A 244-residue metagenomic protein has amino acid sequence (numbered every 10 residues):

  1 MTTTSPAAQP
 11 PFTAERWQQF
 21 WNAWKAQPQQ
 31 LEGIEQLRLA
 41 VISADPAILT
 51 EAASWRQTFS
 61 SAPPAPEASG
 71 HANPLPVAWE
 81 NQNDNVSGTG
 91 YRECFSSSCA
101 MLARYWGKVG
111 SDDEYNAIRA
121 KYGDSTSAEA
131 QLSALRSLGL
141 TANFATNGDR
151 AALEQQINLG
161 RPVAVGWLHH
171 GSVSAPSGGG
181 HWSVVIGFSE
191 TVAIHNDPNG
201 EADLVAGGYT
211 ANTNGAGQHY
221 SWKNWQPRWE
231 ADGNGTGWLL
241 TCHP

Functional and structural regions predicted by a protein language model:
T2-P6: Short, compositionally biased, intrinsically disordered N-terminal export/targeting signals, typified by the non-Sec
P11-D124, H243-P244: Active-site-adjacent structural segments surrounding the nucleophilic cysteine of cysteine proteases and isopeptidases
Q19, L37, Y91, F95 (+4 more regions): Extracytoplasmic low-complexity repetitive segments enriched in small/polar residues
Q27, M101-V109, A134-T141, Q155-G160: Structured segments of extracytoplasmic/periplasmic soluble domains in secreted or envelope-associated proteins
E67, A72-L75, Y122, F188-P244: Noncatalytic regulatory segments and standalone regulatory/sensor domains
E93, S97-M101, A130-S137, A152 (+4 more regions): Extracytoplasmic/secreted proteins, especially bacterial periplasmic and envelope-associated proteins
G110-A152: Catalytic cysteine-centered active-site loop
T146-L204: Active-site-adjacent substructure of cysteine-protease-like catalytic cores
